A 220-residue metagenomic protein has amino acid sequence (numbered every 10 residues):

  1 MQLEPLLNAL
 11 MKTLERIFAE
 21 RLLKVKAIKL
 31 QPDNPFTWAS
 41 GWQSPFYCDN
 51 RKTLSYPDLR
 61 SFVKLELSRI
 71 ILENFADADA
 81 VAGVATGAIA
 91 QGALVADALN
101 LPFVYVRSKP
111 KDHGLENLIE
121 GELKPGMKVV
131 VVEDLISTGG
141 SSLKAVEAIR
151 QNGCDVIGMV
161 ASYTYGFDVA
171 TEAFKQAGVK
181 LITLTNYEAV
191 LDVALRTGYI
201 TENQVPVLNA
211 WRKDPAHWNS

Functional and structural regions predicted by a protein language model:
Q2-F75: Active-site-facing substrate-recognition patch
Q2-R21, E147-S220: PRPP-dependent phosphoribosyltransferase catalytic core
R69, E73, A93, D97 (+2 more regions): Short, well-ordered alpha-helices that flank and scaffold nucleotide-derived cofactor binding pockets
N74-F75, G121-P125, A173: Solvent-exposed alpha-helices and their adjacent loops that cap or buttress functional pockets in soluble metabolic
A76-A85, V160: Short glycine-rich phosphate-binding loop at a beta-alpha junction
D79, M127, I157: Conserved acidic residues
T86, G92-V130, T138-K144, T197: Short, glycine/charge-rich flexible loops or terminal/linker lids adjacent to PRPP-binding catalytic cores
